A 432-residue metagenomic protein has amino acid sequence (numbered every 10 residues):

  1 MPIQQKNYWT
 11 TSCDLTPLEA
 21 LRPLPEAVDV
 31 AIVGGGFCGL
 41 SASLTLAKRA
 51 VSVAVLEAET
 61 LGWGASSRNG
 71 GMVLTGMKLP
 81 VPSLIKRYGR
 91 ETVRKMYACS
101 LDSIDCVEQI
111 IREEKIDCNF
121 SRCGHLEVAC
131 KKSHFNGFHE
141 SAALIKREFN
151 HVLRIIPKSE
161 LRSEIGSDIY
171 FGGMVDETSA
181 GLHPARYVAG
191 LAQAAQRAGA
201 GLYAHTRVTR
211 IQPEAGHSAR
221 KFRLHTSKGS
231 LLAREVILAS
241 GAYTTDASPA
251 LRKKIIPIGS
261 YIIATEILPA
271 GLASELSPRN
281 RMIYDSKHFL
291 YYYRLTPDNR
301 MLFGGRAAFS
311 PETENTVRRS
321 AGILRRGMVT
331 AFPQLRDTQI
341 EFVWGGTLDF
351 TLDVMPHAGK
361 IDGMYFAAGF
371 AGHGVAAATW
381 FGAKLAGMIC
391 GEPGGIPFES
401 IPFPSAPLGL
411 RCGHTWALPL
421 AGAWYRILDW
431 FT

Functional and structural regions predicted by a protein language model:
M1-V30: Extreme N-terminal leader/targeting segments of oxidoreductases
V28-V55: N-terminal Rossmann-like FAD-binding beta1-loop-alpha1 element of flavoenzymes
K48-R68: Glycine-rich FAD pyrophosphate-binding loop
N69-A98: Glycine-rich active-site loop/strand segments that organize a redox cofactor
R87-A194: Rossmann-like flavin
D105, E113-S121, V208-R210, S230-A270 (+1 more regions): Active-site substrate-recognition segment that forms the wall of the catalytic cavity or substrate channel
L144, F171-E214, A219-R234: Helical element adjacent to the flavin cofactor pocket in flavoenzyme catalytic cores
F309-N315, A321-W430: C-terminal catalytic lobe of FAD-dependent flavoproteins
